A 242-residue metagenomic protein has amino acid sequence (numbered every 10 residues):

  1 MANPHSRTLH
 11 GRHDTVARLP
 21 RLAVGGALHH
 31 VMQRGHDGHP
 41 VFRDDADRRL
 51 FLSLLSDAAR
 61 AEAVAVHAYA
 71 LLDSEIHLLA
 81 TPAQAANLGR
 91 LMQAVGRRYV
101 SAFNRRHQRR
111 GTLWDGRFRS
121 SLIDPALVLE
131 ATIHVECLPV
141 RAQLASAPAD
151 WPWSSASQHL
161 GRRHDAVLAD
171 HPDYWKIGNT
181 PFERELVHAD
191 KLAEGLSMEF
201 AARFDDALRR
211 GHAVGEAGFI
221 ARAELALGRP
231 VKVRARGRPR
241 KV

Functional and structural regions predicted by a protein language model:
M1-S74, T81-V242: Short Pro-Cys-Gly-centered "Cys-loop" motif that presents a nucleophilic cysteine in a tight turn
